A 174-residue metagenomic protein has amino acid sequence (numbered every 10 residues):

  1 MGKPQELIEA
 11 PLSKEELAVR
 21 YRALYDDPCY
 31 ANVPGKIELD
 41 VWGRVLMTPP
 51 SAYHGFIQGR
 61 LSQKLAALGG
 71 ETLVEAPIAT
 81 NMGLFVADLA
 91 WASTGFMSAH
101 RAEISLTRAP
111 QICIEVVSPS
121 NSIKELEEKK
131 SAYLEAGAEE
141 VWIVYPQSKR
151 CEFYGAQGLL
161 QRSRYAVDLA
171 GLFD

Functional and structural regions predicted by a protein language model:
M1-D174: Gly/Pro/Ser/Thr-rich low-complexity, intrinsically disordered segments predominantly at protein N-termini
